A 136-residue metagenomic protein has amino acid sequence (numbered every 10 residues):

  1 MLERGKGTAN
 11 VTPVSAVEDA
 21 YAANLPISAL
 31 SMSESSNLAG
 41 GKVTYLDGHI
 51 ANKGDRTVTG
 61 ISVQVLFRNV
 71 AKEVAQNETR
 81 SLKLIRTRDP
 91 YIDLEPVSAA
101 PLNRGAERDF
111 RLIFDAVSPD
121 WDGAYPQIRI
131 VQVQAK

Functional and structural regions predicted by a protein language model:
M1-Y45, D55-T57, A100-N103, R108 (+2 more regions): Membrane engagement elements in two modes
Y45-H49, S62-Q64, D109-R111: Beta-strand secondary-structure signal
R56-P101: The feature marks short-to-medium sequence segments in extracytoplasmic or secretory-pathway proteins
R80, I128-R129: Short intrinsically disordered coil segments
